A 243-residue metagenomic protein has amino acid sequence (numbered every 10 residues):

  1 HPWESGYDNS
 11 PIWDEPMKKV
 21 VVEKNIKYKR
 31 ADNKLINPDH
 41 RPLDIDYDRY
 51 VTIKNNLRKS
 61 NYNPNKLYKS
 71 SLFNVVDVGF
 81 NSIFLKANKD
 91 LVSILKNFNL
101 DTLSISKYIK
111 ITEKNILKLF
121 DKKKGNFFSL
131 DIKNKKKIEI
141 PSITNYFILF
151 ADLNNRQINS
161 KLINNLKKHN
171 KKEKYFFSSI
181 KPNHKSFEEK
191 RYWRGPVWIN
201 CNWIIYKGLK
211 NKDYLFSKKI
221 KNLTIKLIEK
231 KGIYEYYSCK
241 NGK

Functional and structural regions predicted by a protein language model:
H1-V75, E113-V197, K226-K243: Extended glycan-interaction surfaces of carbohydrate-active proteins
S60-N115: C-terminal transactivation domains of fungal Zn(2)-Cys(6)
D77, K190-K212: Peripheral, non-catalytic segments that deliver or gate enzyme domains
V78, S82-L85, L103-S106, K110 (+4 more regions): Conserved structured core elements
S82-L100, F147-Q157, W203-L215: Well-ordered alpha-helical scaffold segments within catalytic/enzyme domains
A87, F98-L117, Q157-H169, D213-L227: Extended, well-ordered alpha-helical scaffold segments
N200-I204, F216-L223, G232: Short amphipathic alpha-helical segments
